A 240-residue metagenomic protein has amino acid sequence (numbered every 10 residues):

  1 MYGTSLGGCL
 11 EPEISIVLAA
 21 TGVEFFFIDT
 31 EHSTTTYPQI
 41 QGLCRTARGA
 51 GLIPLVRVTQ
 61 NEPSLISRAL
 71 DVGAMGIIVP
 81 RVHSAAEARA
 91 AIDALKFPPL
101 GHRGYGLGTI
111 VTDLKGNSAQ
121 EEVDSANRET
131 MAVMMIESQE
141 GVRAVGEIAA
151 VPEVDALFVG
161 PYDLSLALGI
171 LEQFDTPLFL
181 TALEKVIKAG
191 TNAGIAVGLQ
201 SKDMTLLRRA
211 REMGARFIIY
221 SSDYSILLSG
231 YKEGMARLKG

Functional and structural regions predicted by a protein language model:
M1-P54, V58-N61, D93, A132 (+1 more regions): Conserved N-terminal beta1-alpha1 strand-loop-helix module at the mouth
G3-S5, F26-F27, I78, F158 (+2 more regions): Conserved beta-strand positions in the central sheet of alpha/beta enzyme cores
S15-I16, A20, N61-M75, V79 (+3 more regions): Catalytic cores of alpha/beta
Y37-D71, D93-L100, D124-N127, D175-G198 (+1 more regions): Alpha-helix-loop-beta-strand connector modules within alpha/beta enzyme cores
E62, R103-K115, T130, I136-R143 (+1 more regions): C-terminal alpha-helical cap/extension of soluble enzyme domains
S64, G76-P152, D163-L166, K239: Conserved anion-binding
G76-A90, L157-L166, A215-G234: Glycine-rich phosphate-binding active-site loops on the catalytic face of alpha/beta enzymes
V159-L180: Glycine/Thr-rich beta-alpha phosphate-binding loop at enzyme active sites
